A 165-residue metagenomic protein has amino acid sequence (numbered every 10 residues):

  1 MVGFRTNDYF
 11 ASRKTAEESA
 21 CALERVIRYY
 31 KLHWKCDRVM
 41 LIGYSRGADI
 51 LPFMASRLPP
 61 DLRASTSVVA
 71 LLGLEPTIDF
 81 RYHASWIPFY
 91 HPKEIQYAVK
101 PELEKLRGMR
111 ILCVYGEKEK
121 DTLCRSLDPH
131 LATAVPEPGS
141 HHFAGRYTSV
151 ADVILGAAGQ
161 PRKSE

Functional and structural regions predicted by a protein language model:
M1-A11: Conserved alpha/beta-hydrolase
R13-W34, F53: Alpha/beta-hydrolase active-site loop
L41, L71, L112-C113: Structural beta-sheet core signal
I42-L51: Gly/Ala-rich beta-loop-alpha elbow adjacent to hydrolase catalytic centers
M54-L58: Hydrophobic residues on the short alpha-helix immediately C-terminal to a glycine-rich phosphate/catalytic loop
L62-P76: A conserved short beta-strand
P76-L131: The feature captures the conserved acid-bearing segment of alpha/beta-hydrolase catalytic domains
C124-E165: C-terminal catalytic histidine-bearing segment of alpha/beta-hydrolase fold enzymes
